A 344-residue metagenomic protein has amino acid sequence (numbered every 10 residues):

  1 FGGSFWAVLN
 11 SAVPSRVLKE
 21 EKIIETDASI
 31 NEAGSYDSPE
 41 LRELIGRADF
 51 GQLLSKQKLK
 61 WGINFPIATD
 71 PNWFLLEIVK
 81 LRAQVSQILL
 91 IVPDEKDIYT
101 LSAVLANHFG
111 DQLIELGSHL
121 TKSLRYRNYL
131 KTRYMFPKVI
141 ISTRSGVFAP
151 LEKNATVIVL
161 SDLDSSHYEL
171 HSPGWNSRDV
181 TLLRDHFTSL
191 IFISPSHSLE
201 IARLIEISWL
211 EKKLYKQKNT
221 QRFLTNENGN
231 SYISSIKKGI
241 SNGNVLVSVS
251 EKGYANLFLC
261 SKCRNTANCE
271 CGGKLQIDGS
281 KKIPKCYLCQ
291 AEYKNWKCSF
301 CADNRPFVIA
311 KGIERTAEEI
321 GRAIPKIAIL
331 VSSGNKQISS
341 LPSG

Functional and structural regions predicted by a protein language model:
F1-N228, K238-S241, L246, G344: Accessory, non-ATPase domains that flank or precede helicase/AAA+ motor cores in DNA-metabolism machines
A68, E95-K96, H119, S250-Y254 (+2 more regions): Short, surface-exposed acidic/glycine-rich loop or hinge patches that mediate macromolecular interfaces
W73, N230-G243, E319, A323-G344: C-terminal helicase module of SF1/SF2 nucleic-acid helicases/translocases
H108-L120, E270-C271, Q276-S280, P325-G334: Conserved RecA-like helicase motor-core motifs
V147-A149, C260-S261, Q290, S339-S340: Replace "in large, NTP-powered and nucleic-acid-processing enzymes" with "in large, NTP-powered factors and other
N176, S231, K311, R315: Conserved active-site and cofactor/substrate-binding residues in soluble primary-metabolism enzymes
S194, V249, S333: Active-site proximal loops enriched in glycine and acidic residues that flank catalytic Cys/His/Asp and coordinate
S241-A323: Cys/His-rich short segments
